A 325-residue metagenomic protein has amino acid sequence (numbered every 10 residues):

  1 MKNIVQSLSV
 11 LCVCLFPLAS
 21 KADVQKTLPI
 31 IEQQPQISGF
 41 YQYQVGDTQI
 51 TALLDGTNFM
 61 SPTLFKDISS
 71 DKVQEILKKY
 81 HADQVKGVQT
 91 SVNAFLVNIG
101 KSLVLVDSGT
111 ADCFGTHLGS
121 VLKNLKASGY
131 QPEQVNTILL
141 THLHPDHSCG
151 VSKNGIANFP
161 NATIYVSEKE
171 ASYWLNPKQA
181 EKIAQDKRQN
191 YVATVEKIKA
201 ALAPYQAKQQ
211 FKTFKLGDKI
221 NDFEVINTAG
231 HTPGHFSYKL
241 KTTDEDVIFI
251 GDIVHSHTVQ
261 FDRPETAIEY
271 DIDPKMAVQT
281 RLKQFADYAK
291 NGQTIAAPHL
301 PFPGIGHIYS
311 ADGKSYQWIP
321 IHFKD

Functional and structural regions predicted by a protein language model:
M1-L8: Bacterial N-terminal signal peptides that target proteins for export
P17-A19: N-terminal signal peptide c-region/cleavage motif recognized by signal peptidases
D23-K26, G119, K126-Y130, Q134 (+3 more regions): Metallo-beta-lactamase
G39-S128, S237-I253: Conserved beta-strand hairpin/beta-sheet module of binuclear metal-dependent hydrolase folds, prominently
D55-G56, S108-A111, L143, K169-E170 (+3 more regions): Active-site metal-binding loops of divalent metal-dependent hydrolases
T116-Y165: Active-site metal-binding motif and surrounding structural segment of the metallo-beta-lactamase
I138-S148, T228-H235, A296-P303: Histidine-centered catalytic micro-motifs
K241-D325: Cap/insert and terminal regions of metallo-dependent hydrolase folds
